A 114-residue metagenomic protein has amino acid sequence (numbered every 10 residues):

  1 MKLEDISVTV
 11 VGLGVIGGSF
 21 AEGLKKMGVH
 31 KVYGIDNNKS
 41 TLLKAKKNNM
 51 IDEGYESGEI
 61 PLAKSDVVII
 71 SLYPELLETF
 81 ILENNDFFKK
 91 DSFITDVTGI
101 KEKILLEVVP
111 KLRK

Functional and structural regions predicted by a protein language model:
M1-S57: NAD(P)+-binding Rossmann beta1-loop-alpha1 motif at the extreme N-terminus of oxidoreductases
D5, V29, K64, K90 (+1 more regions): Short coil/turn connectors at secondary-structure junctions
V11, I35, S71, T95-T98: Structural motif
A21-E22, K46-K47, F80-E83, L106-V109: Short amphipathic alpha-helical segments
T41, L76, K101-I104: Conserved short alpha-helix immediately C-terminal to the canonical SAM/SAH-binding motif I of Rossmann-like
S57-I60, I104: Short acidic active-site motifs
E59-T95: Rossmann-like NAD(P)-binding element
E83-K114: Rossmann-like NAD(P)(H) cofactor-binding subdomain of soluble oxidoreductases
